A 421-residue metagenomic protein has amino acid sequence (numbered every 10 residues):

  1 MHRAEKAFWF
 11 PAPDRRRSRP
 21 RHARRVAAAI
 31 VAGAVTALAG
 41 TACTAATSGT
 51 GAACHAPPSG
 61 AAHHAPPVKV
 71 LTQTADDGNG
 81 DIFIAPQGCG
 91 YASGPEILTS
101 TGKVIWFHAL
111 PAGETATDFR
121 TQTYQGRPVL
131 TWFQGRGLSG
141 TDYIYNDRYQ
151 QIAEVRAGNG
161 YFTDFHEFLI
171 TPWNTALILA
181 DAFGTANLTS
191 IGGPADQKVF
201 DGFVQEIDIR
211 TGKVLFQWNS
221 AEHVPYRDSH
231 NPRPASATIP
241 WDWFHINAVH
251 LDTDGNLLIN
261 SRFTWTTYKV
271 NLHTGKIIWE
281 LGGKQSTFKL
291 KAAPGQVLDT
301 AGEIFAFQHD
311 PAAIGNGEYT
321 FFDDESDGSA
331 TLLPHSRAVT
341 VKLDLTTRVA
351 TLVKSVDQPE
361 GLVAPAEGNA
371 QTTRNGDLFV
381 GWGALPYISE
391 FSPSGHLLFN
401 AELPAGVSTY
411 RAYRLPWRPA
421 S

Functional and structural regions predicted by a protein language model:
H2-R3, W9, D14, S18-S48: Secretory targeting and sorting signals
A7-W9, R16, A53, A62-H63: Generic N-terminal simple sequence motifs
G49-S421: Histidine-/acidic-rich catalytic cores in large beta-rich domains
